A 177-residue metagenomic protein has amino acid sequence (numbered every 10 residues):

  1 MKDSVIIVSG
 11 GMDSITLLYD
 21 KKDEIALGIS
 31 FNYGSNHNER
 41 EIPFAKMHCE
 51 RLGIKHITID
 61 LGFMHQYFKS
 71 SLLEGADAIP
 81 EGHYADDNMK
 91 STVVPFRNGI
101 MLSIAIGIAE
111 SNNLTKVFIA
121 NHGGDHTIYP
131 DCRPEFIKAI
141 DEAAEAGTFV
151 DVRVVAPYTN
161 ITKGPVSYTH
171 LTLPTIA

Functional and structural regions predicted by a protein language model:
M1-Y168: ATP-dependent adenylation/nucleotidyltransferase module used to activate substrates
V5, T175-A177: Generic extreme N-terminus detector
T169-T175: Conserved small/polar residues in nucleotide/adenosyl-binding loops
